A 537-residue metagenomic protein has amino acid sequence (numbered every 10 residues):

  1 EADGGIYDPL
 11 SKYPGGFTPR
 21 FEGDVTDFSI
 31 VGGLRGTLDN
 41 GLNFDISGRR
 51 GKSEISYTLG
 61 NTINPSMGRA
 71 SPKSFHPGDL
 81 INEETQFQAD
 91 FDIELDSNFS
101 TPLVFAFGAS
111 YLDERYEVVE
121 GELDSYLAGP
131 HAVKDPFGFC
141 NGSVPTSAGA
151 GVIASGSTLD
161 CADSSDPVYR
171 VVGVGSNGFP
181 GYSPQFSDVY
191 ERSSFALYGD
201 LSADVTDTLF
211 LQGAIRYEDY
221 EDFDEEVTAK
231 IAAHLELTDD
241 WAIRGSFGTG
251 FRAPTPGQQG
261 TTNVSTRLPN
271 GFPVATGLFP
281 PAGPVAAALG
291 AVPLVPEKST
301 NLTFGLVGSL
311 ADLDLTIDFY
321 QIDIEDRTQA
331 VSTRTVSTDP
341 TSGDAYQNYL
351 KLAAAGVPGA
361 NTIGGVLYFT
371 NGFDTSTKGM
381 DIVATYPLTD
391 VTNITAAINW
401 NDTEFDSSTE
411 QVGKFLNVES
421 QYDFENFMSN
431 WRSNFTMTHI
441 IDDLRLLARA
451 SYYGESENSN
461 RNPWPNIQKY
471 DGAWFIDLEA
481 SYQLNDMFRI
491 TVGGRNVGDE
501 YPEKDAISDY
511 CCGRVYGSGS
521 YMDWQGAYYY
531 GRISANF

Functional and structural regions predicted by a protein language model:
A2-D8, G60-A70, G121-H131, A229-A232 (+6 more regions): Flexible, surface-exposed loop regions and adjacent strand-edge segments of Gram-negative outer-membrane beta-barrel
S11, F17-I30, D39, R50 (+2 more regions): Outer-membrane beta-barrel transmembrane domain signature of Gram-negative proteins, especially the mid-to-C-terminal
G16-R20, S71-D79, Y182-S187, A214-D219 (+5 more regions): Extracellular loop and loop/strand-boundary signature of outer-membrane beta-barrel proteins
L38, R50-E54, L95, A109-E117 (+13 more regions): Transmembrane beta-strands of outer-membrane beta-barrel pores
G41-F44, F99, L103, T208-L211 (+5 more regions): Repeated loop/turn-to-beta-strand initiation elements of outer-membrane beta-barrel proteins
F107, T208, F319-R461: Gram-negative outer-membrane beta-barrel transporters
F186-S193, D240, G250-T316, I322-D323 (+6 more regions): Outer-membrane beta-barrel signature, preferentially recognizing the C-terminal barrel domain of Gram-negative
I324-E325, S451-N460, S481-F537: C-terminal beta-signal and adjacent terminal beta-strands/loops of Gram-negative outer-membrane beta-barrel proteins
